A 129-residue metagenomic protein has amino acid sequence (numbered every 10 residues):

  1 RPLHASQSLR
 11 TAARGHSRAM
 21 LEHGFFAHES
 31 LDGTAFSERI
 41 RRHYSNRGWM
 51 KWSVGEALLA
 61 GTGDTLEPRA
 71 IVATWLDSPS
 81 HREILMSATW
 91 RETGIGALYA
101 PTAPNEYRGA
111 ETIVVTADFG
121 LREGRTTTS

Functional and structural regions predicted by a protein language model:
R1-H43, A88-L98: Short, well-ordered surface patches within globular domains
A35-G124: A well-ordered secondary-structure block
T128-S129: Ser/Thr/Gly/Pro-rich low-complexity, disordered linker/stalk segments of secreted and cell-surface proteins
